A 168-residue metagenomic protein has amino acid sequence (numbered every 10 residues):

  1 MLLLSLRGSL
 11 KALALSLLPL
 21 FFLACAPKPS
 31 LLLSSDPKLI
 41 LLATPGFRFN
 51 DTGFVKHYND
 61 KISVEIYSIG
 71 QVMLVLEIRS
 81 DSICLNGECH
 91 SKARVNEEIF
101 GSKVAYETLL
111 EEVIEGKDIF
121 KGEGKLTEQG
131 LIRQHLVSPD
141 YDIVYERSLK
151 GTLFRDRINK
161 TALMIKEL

Functional and structural regions predicted by a protein language model:
L2-A14: Bacterial N-terminal signal peptides that target proteins for export
F21-A24: C-terminal motif of bacterial Sec signal peptides marking the signal peptidase cleavage site
A26-L32: Bacterial lipoprotein signal-peptidase II cleavage site
P27, I40, T52, K92-L168: Mature, soluble, non-transmembrane domains
L33-Y58: Post-signal peptide N-terminal segment of mature Sec-exported envelope proteins
F47-F49, D60, G70-V72, P139-Y141 (+1 more regions): Short acidic/polar mixed-charge low-complexity motifs
K61-T108: An acidic-aromatic
